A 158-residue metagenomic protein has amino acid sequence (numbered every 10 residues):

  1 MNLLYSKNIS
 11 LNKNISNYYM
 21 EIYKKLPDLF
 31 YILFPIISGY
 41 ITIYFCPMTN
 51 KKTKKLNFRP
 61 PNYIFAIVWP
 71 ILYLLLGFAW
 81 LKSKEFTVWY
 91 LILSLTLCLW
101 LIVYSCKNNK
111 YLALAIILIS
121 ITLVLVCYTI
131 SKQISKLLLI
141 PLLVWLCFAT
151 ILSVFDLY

Functional and structural regions predicted by a protein language model:
M1-K13: Compositionally biased low-complexity segments enriched in polar/charged residues
Y5, Y18-Y19: Low-complexity, intrinsically disordered or signal/transmembrane-proximal segments
I22-Y44: N-terminal signal-anchor transmembrane alpha helix
D28-I32, I67, L137-L138: Hydrophobic alpha-helical transmembrane segments of integral membrane proteins, especially lipid-exposed positions
I36-I41, L93-I102, L143-I151: Aromatic-anchored segments of alpha-helical transmembrane domains
Y44-N50: Helix-to-loop transition at the C-terminal end of transmembrane segments
K51-Q133: Portal/gating segments that form or line small-molecule/metal binding sites
K132-Y158: Terminal transmembrane helical module of multi-pass membrane proteins
